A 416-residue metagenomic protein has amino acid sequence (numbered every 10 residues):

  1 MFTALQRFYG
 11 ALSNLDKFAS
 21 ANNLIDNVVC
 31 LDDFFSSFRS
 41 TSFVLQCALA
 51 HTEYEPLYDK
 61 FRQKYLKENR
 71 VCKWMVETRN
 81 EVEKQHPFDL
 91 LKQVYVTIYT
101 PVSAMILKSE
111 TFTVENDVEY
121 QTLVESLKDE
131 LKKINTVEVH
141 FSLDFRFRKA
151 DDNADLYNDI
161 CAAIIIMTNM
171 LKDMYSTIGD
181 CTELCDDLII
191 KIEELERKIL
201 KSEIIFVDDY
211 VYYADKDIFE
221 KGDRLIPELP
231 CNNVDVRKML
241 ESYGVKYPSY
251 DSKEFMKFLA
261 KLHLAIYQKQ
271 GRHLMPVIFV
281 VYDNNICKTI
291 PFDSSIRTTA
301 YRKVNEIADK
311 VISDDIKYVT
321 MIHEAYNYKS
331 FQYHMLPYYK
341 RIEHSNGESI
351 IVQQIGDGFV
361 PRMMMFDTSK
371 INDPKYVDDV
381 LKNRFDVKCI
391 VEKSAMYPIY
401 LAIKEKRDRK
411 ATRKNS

Functional and structural regions predicted by a protein language model:
M1-D32, E55-K246, N372-P374, T412-N415: Acidic, Ser/Thr/Gly/Pro-rich intrinsically disordered interaction regions
L5-F8, L12, V28-A48, G271-N284: Short, hydrophobic, well-ordered secondary-structure elements
Q6, V29, D33-S36, S40 (+5 more regions): Short, well-structured alpha-helical interface segments that form or flank functional binding sites
R39-Y65: A compositional/structural signature marking long, glycine- and acidic/polar-rich segments with frequent tryptophans
R62-K67, L262-Q268, P291-F292, I296 (+2 more regions): Short secondary-structure capping micro-motifs at structural edges
V71-Y95, E110-T111, M275-P276, T289-A325: Aromatic- and glycine-enriched beta-alpha-beta binding-site module
L240-T298: N-terminal domain-onset segments
E306, V311-S416: Low-complexity intrinsically disordered segments
